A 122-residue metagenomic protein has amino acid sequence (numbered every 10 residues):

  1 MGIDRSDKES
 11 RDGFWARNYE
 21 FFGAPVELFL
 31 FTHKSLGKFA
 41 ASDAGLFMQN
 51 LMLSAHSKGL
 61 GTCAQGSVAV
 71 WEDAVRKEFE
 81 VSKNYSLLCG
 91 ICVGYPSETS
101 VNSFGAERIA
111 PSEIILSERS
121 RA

Functional and structural regions predicted by a protein language model:
M1-A122: Acidic, surface-exposed loops and disordered segments
